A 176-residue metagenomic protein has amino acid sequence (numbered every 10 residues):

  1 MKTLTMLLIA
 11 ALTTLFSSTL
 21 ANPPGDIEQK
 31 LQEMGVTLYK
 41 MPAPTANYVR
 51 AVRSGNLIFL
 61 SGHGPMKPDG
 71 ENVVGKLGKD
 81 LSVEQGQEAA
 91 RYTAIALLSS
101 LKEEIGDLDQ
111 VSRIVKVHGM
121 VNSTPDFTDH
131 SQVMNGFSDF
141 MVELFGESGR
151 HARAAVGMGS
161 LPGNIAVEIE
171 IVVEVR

Functional and structural regions predicted by a protein language model:
M1-T5: Positively charged n-region of N-terminal signal peptides that target proteins for export
M6-L15: Bacterial N-terminal signal peptides
L20-R176: Short, polar/acidic, helix-capping and beta-turn segments at strand->helix junctions that line the mouths
